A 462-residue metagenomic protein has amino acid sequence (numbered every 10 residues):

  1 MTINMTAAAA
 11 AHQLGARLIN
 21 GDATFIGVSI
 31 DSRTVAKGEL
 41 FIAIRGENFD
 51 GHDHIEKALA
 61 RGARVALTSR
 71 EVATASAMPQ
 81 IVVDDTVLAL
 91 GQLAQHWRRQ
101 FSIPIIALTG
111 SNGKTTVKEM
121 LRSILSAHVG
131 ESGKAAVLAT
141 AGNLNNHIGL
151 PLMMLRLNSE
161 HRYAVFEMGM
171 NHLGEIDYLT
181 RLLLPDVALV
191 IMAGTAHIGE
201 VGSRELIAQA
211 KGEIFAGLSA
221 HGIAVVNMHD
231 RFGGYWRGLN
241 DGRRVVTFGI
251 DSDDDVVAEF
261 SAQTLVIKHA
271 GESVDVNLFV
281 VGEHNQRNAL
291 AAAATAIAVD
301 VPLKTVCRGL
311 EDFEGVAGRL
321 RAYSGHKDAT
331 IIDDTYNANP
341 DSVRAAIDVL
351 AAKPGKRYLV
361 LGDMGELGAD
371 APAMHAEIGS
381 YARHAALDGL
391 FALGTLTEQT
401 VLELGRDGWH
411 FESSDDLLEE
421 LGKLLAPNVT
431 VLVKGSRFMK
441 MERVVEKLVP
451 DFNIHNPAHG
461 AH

Functional and structural regions predicted by a protein language model:
M1-Q92, H96, A351-P354, S380-Y381 (+2 more regions): N-terminal leader/targeting and accessory segments in enzymes
A10, E39, A58, L93 (+14 more regions): Residue-level signal for inorganic ion chemistry
T34-A43, I148, L152-Y163, I347-G368: Mobile, glycine- and charge-enriched loop segments and immediately flanking short secondary-structure elements within
N48, V316-G318, T335-H410, S436 (+1 more regions): Active-site beta-alpha connecting loops in nucleotide-dependent enzymes
T68, V72-S76, V187-T330, G355 (+3 more regions): Acidic, Mg2+-coordinating active-site environments of NTP-dependent enzymes
L90-M228, F232-D241, K423-L424, E446-G460: Phosphate-binding loop of NTP-binding sites
L108, A317-R319, F438, E442-V444: ATP-dependent carboxylate/acyl-activation modules
L421, L425-P450: A glycine-rich beta-strand to alpha-helix segment that forms a phosphate/ribose-binding loop at ligand/cofactor sites
